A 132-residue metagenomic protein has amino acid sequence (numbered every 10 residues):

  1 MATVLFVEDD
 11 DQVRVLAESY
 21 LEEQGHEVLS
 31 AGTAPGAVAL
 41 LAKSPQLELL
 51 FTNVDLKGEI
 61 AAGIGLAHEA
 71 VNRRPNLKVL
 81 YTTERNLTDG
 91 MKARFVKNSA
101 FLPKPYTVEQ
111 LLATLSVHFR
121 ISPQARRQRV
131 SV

Functional and structural regions predicted by a protein language model:
E8, T83: Conserved acidic carboxylate
D11-L29: Two-component/phosphorelay signaling modules centered on CheY-like receiver
S30-L49, K57: Acidic, metal-coordinating helix/loop segments flanking the phosphotransfer/catalytic sites of two-component signaling
A42-P45, E69-N76, R94: Conserved phosphotransfer cores of two-component systems
F51-H68: Conserved phosphotransfer microenvironments
E84-D89: Negatively charged, flexible loop motifs adjacent to catalytic sites in prokaryotic signal transduction proteins
K92-L102: As written
Y106-F119, P123, R127: C-terminal output helix
